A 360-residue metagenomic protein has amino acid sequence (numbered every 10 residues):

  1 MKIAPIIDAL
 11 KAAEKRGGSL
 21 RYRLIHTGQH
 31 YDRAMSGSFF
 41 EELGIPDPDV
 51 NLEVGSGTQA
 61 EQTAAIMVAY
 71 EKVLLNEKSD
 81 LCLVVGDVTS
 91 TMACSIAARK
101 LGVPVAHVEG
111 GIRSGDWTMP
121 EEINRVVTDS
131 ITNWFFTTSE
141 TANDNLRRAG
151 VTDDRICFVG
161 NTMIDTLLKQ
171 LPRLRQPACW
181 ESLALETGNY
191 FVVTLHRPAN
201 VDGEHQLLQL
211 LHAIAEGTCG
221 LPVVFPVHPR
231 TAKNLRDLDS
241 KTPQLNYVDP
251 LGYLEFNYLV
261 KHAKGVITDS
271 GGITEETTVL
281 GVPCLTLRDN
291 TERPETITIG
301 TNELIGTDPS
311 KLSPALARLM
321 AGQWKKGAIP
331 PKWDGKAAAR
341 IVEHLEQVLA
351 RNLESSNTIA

Functional and structural regions predicted by a protein language model:
M1-C219, T231-A360: Nucleotide-activated sugar donor-binding and catalytic core shared by glycosyltransferases and related lipid-linked
V224-A232: Glycosyltransferase donor-sugar binding loop
